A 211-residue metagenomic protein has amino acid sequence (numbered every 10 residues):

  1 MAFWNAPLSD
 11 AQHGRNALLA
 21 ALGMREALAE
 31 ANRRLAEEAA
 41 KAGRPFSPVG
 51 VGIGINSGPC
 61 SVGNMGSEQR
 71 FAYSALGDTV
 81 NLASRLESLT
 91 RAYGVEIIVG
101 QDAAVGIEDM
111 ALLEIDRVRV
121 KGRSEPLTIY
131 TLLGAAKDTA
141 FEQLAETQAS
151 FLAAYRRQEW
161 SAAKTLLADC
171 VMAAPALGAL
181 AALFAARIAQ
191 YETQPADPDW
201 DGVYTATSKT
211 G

Functional and structural regions predicted by a protein language model:
F3-H13, I53-Y73, T90-Y93, L133-A136: Catalytic strand-loop-helix junctions within cyclic-nucleotide turnover domains
A6-I53, D78-R91, A111: Alpha-helical scaffold within the catalytic cores of cyclic-nucleotide enzymes
S9, G43-S47, I53-G54, G63-N64 (+2 more regions): Replace "in large, NTP-powered and nucleic-acid-processing enzymes" with "in large, NTP-powered factors and other
A11, R15-L18, Y73, D138 (+2 more regions): Charge-dense, low-complexity intrinsically disordered segments
C60-V62, L89-A162, A168-W200: Cytosolic regulatory/linker segments at or just downstream of nucleotide-handling modules in signal-transduction
N64, A72, D78, L82-R85 (+1 more regions): Residue-level recognition of specific faces of alpha-helices
A196-G211: Intrinsically disordered, low-complexity, charge-biased linker/tail regions
